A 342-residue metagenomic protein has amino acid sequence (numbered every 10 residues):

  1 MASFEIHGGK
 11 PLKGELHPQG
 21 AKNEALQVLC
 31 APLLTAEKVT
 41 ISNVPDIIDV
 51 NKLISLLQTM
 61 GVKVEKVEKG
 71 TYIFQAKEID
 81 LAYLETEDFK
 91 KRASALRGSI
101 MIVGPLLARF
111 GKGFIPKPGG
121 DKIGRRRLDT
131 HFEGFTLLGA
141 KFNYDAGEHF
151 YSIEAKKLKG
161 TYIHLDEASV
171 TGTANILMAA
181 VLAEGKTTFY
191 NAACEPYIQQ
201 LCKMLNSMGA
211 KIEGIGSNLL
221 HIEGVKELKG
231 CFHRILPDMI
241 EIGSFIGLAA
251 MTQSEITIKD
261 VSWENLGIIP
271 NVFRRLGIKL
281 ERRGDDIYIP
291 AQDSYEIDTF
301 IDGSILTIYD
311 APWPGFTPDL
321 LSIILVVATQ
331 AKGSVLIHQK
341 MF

Functional and structural regions predicted by a protein language model:
M1-F342: Structural preference for solvent-exposed beta-strand-turn elements and adjacent flexible terminal/loop segments within
